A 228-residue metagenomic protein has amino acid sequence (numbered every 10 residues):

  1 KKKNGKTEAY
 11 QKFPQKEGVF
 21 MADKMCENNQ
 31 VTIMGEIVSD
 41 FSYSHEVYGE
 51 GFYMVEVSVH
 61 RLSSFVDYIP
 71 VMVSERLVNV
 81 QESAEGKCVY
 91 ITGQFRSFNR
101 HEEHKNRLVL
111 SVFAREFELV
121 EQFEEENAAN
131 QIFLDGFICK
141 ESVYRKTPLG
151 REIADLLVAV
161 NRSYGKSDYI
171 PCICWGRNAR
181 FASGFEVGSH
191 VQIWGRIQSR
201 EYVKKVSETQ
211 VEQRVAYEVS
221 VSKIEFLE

Functional and structural regions predicted by a protein language model:
K1-F20: Short, Lys/Arg-enriched N-terminal segments with co-localized hydrophobic residues within the first ~10-30 amino acids
P14-E228: Single-stranded nucleic acid-binding surfaces, predominantly the OB-fold ssDNA-binding core
